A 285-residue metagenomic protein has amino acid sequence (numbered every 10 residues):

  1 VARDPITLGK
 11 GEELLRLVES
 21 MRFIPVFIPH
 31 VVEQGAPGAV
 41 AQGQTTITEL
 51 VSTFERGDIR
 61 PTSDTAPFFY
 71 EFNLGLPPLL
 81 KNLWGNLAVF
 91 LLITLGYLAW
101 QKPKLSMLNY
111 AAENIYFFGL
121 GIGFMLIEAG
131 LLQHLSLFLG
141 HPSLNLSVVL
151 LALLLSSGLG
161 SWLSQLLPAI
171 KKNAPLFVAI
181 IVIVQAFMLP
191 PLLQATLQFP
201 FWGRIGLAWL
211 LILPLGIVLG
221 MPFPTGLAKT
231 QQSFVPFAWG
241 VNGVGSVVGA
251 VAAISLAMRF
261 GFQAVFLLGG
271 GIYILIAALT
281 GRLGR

Functional and structural regions predicted by a protein language model:
A2-R285: Alpha-helical transmembrane segments of multi-pass membrane proteins
